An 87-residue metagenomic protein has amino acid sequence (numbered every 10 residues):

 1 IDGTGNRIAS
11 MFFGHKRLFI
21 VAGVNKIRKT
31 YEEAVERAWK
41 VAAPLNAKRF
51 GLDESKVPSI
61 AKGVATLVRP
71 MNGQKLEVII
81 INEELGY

Functional and structural regions predicted by a protein language model:
D2-Y87: Conserved phosphate- and dinucleotide-binding cores of soluble alpha/beta proteins, encompassing both enzyme active
